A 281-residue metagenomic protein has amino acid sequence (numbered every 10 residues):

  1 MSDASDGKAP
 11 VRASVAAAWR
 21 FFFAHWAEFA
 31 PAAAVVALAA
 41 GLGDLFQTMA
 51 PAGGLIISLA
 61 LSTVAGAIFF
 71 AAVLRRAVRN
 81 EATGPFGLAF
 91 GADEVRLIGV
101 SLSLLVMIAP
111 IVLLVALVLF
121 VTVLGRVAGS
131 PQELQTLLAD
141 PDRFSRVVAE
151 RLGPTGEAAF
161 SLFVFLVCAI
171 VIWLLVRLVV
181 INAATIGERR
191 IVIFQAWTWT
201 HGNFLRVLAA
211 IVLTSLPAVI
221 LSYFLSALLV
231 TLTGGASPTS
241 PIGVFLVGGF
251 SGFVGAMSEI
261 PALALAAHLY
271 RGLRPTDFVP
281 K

Functional and structural regions predicted by a protein language model:
M1-A52, V164-P238, F278-K281: Nonpolar helix-loop interface/hinge motif
S2-D3, P51-E81, V112-T122, L152-R189 (+2 more regions): Selective recognition of hydrophobic, aromatic-rich stretches within alpha-helical transmembrane segments of polytopic
S14-A17, F22-H25, A82-A109, Q195: Interfacial transmembrane-helix boundary/kink motif in multi-pass membrane proteins
F21-F22, G87-D93, A149-P154, W197-G202 (+1 more regions): Helix-boundary and loop/linker segments of multi-pass membrane transporters
T63, S103-T122, L205-L221: Hydrophobic alpha-helical membrane-insertion segments
F86-L102, V115-V127, F165, V171 (+2 more regions): Alpha-helical membrane-embedding segments and immediately adjacent membrane-interface amphipathic helices
S101, L105-P110, R143-L162: Short, charge-rich, low-complexity alpha-helical interaction segments
V123-L152, T233-S240: Membrane-interfacial helical/loop segments at transmembrane boundaries in membrane proteins
